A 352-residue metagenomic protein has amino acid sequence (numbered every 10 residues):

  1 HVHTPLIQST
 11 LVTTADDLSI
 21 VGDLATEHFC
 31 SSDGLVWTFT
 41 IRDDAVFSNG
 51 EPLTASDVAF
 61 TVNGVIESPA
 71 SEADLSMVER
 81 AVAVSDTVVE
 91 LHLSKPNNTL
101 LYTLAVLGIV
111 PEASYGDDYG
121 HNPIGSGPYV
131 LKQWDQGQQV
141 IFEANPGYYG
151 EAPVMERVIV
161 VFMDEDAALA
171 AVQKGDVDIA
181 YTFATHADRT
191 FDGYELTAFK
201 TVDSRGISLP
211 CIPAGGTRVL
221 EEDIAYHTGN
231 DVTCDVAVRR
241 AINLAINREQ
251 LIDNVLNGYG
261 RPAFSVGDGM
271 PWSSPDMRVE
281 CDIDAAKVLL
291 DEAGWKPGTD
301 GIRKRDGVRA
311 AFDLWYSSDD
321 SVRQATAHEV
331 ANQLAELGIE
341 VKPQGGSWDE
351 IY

Functional and structural regions predicted by a protein language model:
H1-P5, D23-E27, E51, T99-G108 (+3 more regions): A structural "hinge/loop" feature
H1-S32, N63, I124: N-terminal lobe/hinge region of extracytoplasmic solute-binding protein
D16, R42-A73, R80-V82, P128-V255 (+1 more regions): Extracytoplasmic/periplasmic ligand-capture domains
I20, L35-W37, V89-L91, V140 (+1 more regions): Hydrophobic residues embedded in beta-strands of well-ordered beta-sheets
S32, V36, T40, A73-S114 (+1 more regions): Surface-exposed binding/hinge segments that line and control ligand-binding clefts or catalytic entry sites
A113-G120, E165: Short, cationic low-complexity segments
G258-R261: Short, solvent-exposed turn/loop segments enriched in Gly/Ser/Thr/Pro and often Arg
